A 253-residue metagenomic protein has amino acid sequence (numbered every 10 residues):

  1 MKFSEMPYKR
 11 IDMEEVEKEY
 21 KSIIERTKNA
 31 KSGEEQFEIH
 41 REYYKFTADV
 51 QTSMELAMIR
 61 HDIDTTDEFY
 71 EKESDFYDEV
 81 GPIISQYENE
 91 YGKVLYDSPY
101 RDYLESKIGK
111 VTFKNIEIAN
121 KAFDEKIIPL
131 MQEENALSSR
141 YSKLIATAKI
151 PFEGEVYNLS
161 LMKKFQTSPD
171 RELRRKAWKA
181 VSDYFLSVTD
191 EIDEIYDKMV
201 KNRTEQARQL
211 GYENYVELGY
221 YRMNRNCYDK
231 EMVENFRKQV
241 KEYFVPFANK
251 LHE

Functional and structural regions predicted by a protein language model:
M1-E253: A well-structured
